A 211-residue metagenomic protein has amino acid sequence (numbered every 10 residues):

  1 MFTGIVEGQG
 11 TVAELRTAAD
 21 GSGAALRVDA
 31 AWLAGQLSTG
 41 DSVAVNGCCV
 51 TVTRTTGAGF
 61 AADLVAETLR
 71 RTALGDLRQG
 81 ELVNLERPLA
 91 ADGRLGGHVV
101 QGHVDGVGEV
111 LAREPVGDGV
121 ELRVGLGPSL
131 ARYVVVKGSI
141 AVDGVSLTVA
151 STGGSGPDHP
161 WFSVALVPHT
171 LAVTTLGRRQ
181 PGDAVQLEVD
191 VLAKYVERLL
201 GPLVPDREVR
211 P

Functional and structural regions predicted by a protein language model:
M1-P211: Conserved loop->alpha-helix
